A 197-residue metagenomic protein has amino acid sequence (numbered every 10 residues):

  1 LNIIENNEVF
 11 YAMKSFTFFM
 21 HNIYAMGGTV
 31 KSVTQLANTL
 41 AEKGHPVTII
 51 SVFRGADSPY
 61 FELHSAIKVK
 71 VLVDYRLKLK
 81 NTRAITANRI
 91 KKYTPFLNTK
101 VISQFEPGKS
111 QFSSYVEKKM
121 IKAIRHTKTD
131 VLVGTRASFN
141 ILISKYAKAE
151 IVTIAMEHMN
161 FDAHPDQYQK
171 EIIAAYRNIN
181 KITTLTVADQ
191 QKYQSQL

Functional and structural regions predicted by a protein language model:
M13-T17: Extreme N-terminal starter segment of soluble prokaryotic enzymes
M20-M26, T39, K43-E106, Q194: N-terminal strand-loop element at the rim of the active site of nucleotide-sugar-dependent glycosyltransferases
H21, D74, R136-A137, E157-N160: Histidine-centered beta-alpha loop that forms part of the nucleotide-sugar donor binding/catalytic region in diverse
T29, V52, G134-R136, T184-T186: Replace "coordinates the UDP/GDP/TDP-sugar" with "coordinates nucleotide-activated sugar donors
S113-V116, G134-F139: Short His-centered aromatic/hydrophobic patch
K118-H126, F161-T184: Membrane-proximal helix-turn-helix segments that form the acceptor-binding/catalytic region of lipid-linked
D130-V131, V152: Structural motif
I141-I143, N180-L197: A short, active-site helix/loop in glycosyltransferases that binds the activated sugar's phosphate group
